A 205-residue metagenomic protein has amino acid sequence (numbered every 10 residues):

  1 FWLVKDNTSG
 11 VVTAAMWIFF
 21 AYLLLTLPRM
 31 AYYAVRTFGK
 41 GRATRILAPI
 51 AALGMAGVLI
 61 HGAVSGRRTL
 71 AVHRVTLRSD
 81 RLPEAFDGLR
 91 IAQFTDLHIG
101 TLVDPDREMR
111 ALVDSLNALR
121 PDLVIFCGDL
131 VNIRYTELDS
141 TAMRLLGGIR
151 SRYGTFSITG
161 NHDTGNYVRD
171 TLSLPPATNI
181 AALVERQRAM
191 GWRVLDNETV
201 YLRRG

Functional and structural regions predicted by a protein language model:
F1-R68: Non-catalytic terminal accessory segments
S9, G39-G41, R78, D139 (+1 more regions): Serine/threonine-rich low-complexity intrinsically disordered regions
T44, G62-S65, R74, A181-W192: Contiguous N-terminal and early-domain "leader" segments and peripheral loops that mark the onset or edge of a domain
M55-R81, T101-V103, R107: Hydrophobic alpha-helical transmembrane segments in integral membrane proteins
E84-G205: Soluble catalytic domains of enzymes that build or remodel membrane lipids, polysaccharides, and related
